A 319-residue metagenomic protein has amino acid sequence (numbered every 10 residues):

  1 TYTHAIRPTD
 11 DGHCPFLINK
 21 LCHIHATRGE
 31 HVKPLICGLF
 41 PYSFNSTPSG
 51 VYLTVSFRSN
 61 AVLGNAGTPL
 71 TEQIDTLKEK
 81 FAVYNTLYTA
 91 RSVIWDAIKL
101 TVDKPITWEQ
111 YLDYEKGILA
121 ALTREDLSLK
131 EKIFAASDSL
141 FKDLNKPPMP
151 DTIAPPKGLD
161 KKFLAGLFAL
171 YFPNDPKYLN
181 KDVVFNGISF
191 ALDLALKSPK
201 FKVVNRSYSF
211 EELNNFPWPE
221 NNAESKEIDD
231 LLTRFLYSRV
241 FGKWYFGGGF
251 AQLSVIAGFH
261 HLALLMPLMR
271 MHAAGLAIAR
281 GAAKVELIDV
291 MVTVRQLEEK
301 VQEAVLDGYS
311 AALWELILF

Functional and structural regions predicted by a protein language model:
Y2-E30: Structured, beta-strand-rich domain cores that present glycine/charged loop surfaces used to bind extended ligands
A5, L39, S43, R58 (+2 more regions): Residue-level preference for alpha-helix termini and adjacent loops
T27, K104, V255-F259: Short, charged/polar micro-motifs that form catalytic or ligand-binding hotspots
R28-L127: Internal, well-ordered alpha/beta segment that forms a basic, Gly-enriched binding/recognition surface
L112-F319: Hydrophobic, aromatic-lined core segments that form the binding pocket/scaffold for planar heteroaromatic ligands
